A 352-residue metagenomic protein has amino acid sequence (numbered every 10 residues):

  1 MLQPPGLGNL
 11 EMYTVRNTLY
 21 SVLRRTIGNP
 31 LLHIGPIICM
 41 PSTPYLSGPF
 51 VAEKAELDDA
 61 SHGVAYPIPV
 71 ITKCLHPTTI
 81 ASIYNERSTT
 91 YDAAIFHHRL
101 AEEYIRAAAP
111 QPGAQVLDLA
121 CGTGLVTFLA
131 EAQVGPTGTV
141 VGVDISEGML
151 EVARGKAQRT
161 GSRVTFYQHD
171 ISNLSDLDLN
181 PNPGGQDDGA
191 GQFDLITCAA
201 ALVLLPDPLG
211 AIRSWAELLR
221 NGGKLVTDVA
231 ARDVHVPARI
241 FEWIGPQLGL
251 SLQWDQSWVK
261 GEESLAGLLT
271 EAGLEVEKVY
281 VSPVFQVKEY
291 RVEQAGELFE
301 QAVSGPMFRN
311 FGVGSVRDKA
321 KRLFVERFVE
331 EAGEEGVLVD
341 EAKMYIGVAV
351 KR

Functional and structural regions predicted by a protein language model:
I71-T72, R87-E103: Conserved SAM-binding loop and adjacent beta-strand
I95-A114, L129: Conserved alpha-helix/loop element of class I SAM-dependent methyltransferases that forms part of the SAM/SAH-binding
Q115-N182: Class I SAM-dependent methyltransferase SAM/SAH-binding core
L125, W258-R352: Conserved Class I S-adenosyl-L-methionine
P136-T137, L219-K224: Short glycine-dipeptide loop
L177-I196: A short acidic, Gly/Pro-enriched loop at the edge of an enzyme's catalytic core that lines a small-molecule cofactor
D194-P208, A231: A short SAM/SAH-binding and catalytic strip from SAM-dependent methyltransferases
L209-G210, K224-Y290: Conserved catalytic/acceptor-binding region of the Class I
